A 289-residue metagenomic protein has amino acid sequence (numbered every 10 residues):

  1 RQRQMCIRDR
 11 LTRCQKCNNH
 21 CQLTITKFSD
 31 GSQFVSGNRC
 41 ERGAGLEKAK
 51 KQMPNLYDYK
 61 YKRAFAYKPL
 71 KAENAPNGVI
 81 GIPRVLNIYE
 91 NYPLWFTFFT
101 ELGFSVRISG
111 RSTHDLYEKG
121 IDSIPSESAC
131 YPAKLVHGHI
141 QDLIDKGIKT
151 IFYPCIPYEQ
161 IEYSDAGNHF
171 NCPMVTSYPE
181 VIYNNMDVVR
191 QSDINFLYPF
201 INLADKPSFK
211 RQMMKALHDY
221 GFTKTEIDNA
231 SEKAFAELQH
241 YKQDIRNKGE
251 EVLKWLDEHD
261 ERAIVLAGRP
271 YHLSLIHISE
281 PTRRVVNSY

Functional and structural regions predicted by a protein language model:
Q2-I7, I276-Y289: Single conserved hydrophobic/aromatic residue that forms the stacking wall/gate of nucleotide- or nucleobase-binding
Q4, R8-G31, A133-N168, S177-D187: Phosphate/diphosphate-binding loops
K27-K51: Terminal amphipathic helices with adjacent charged low-complexity linkers/tails
A44-L102: Long, charge-rich boundary regions
Y59-A72, F200-L275, S279, R283: A charged, amphipathic alpha-helical module
N87, N91-P93, T97-R107, Y117-G120 (+3 more regions): Redox- and metal-dependent alpha/beta enzyme cores, enriched for Fe-S-associated oxidoreductases and cofactor-handling
F104-S128, Y198-K206, R283: Short connector loops at secondary-structure junctions
E162-L217: Glycine-rich, acidic loop regions that bind phosphate or pyrophosphate groups
